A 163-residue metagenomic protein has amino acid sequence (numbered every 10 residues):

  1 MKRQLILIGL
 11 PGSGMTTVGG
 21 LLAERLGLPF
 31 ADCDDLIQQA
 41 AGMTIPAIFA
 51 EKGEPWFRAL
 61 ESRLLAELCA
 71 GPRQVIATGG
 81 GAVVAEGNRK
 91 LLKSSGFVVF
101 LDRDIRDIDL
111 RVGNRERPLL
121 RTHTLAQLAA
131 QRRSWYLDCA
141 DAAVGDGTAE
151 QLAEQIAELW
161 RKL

Functional and structural regions predicted by a protein language model:
K2, L21, R25, G71 (+2 more regions): NTP-dependent small-molecule kinase module
L7: Hydrophobic anchor at the beta1->P-loop junction of P-loop NTPases
L10: P-loop (Walker A) phosphate-binding loop of NTP-binding proteins
S13: ATP-binding Walker
T16: Walker A/P-loop
P29-A82, E86-K93, W135: ATP-dependent small-molecule kinase phosphotransfer cores that center on conserved nucleotide phosphate-binding segments
G80-A82, D104-R106, A149: Short glycine-rich anion-binding loops that position phosphate/pyrophosphate groups of nucleotides and phosphorylated
S94-W135: A glycine- and Lys/Arg-enriched "phosphate-lid" helix/loop adjacent to the NTP-binding pocket of small-molecule kinases
